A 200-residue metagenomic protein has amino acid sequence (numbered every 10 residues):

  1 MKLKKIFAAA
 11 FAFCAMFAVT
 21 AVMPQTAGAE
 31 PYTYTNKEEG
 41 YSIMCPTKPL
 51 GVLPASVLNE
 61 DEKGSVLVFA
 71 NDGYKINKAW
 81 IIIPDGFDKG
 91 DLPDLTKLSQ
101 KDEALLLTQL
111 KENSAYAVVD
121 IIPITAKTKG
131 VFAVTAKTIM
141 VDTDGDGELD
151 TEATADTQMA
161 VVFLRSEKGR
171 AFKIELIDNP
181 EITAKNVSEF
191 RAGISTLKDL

Functional and structural regions predicted by a protein language model:
M1-K5: Positively charged n-region of N-terminal signal peptides that target proteins for export
F7-A15: Sec-dependent signal peptide hydrophobic core
M16-T26: C-terminal segment of classical bacterial N-terminal signal peptides
P24-P46: Short N-terminal segments immediately surrounding and downstream of signal-peptide cleavage
G40, K97-Q100, E181-S188: Soluble non-cytosolic domains of exported or imported proteins
S42-A104: Secretory pathway targeting signatures of secreted, lumenal, and periplasmic proteins
P49-G51, E167-L200: Surface-exposed amphipathic alpha-helical segments
K101-R165: Signature of long, low-cysteine stretches enriched in small and polar/charged residues
